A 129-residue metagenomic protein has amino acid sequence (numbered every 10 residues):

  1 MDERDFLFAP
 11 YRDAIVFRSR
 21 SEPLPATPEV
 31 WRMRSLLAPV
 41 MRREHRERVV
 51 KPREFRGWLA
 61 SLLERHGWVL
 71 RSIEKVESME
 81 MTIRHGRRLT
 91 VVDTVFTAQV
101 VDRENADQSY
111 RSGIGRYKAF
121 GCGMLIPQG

Functional and structural regions predicted by a protein language model:
M1-G129: RNA-interacting cores
